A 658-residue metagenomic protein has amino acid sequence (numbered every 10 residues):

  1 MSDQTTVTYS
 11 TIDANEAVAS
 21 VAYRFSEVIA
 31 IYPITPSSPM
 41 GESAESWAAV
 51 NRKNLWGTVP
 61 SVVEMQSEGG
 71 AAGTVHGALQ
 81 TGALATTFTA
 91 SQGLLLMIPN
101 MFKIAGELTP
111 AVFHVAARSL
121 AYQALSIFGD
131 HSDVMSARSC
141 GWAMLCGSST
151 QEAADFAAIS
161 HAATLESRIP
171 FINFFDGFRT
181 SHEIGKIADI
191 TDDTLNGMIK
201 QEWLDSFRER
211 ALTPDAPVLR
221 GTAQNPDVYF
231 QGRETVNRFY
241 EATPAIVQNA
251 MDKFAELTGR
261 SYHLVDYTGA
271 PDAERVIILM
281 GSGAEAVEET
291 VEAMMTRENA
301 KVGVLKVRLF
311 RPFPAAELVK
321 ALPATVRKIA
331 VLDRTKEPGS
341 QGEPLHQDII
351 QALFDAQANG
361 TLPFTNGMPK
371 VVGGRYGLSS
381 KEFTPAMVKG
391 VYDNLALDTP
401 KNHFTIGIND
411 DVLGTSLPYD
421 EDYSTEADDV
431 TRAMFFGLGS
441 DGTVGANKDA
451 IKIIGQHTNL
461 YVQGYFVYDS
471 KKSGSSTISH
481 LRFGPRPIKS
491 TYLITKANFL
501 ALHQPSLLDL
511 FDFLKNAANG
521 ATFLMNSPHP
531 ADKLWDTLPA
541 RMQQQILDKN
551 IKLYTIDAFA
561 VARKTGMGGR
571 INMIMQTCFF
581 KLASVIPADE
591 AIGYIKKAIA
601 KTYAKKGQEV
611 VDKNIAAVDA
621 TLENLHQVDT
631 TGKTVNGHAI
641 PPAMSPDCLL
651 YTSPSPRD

Functional and structural regions predicted by a protein language model:
M1-S136, G141, A158, G177-F178 (+3 more regions): Thiamine diphosphate
V7-I12, A17-S20, R24, V28-S46 (+10 more regions): Metallocofactor- and cofactor-centric catalytic cores in central/energy metabolism, strongly enriched
T8-T11, P312-A316, T325-K328, L332-E343 (+2 more regions): Active-site cofactor/cluster-binding pocket
W56-P60, F171-D266: Conformationally flexible catalytic loops at phosphate/diphosphate-handling active centers
I127-G177, L362-G377, K549-N550, T555 (+1 more regions): Conserved thiamine diphosphate
C146-D205, S380-Y419, K613-V635: Structural signature of the thiamine diphosphate
Q248-G407, H480-R482, A497-F499, N519-N572 (+1 more regions): Thiamine diphosphate
Y651-D658: Conserved small/polar residues in nucleotide/adenosyl-binding loops
